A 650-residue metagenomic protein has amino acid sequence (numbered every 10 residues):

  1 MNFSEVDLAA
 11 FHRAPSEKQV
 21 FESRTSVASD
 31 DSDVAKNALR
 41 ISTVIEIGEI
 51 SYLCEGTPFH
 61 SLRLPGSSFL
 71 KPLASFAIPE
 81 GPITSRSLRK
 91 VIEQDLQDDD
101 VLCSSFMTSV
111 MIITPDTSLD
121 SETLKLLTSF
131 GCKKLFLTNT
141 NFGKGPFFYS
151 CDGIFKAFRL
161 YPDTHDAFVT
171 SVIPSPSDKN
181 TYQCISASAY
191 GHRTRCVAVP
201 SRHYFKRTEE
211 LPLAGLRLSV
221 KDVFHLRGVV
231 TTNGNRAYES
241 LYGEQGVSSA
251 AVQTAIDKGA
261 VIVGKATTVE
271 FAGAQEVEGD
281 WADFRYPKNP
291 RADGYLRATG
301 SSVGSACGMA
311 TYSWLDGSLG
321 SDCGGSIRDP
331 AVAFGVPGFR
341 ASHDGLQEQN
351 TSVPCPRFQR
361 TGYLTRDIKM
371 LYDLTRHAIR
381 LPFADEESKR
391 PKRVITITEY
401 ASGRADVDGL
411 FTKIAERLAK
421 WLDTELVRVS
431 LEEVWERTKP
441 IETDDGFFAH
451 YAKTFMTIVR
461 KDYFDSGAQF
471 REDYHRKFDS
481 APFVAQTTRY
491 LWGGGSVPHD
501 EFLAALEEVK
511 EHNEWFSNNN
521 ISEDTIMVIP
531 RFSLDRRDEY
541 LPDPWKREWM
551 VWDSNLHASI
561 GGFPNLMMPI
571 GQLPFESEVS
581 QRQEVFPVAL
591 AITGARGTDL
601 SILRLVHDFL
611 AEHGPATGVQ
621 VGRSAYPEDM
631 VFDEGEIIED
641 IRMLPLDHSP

Functional and structural regions predicted by a protein language model:
N2-P212, R380-W552, G614, V621-P650: Amidase signature
L211-F358, P530-W545: Short glycine/serine-rich loop/turn segments
D222-F224, A266, H343, D367 (+4 more regions): Short, flexible loop/turn elements at secondary-structure junctions
A250-A251, G304-S305, I414, F516 (+1 more regions): Residues within well-ordered alpha-helices
W314-G324, G561-P587, Q620: Glycine-rich phosphate/pyrophosphate-binding loops and their adjacent beta-strand/loop elements at enzyme active sites
H343-K392, E399-S402, D406-T412: A short core secondary-structure module
L534-K546, N555, I560-L566, Q572-E576 (+3 more regions): Long mid-to-C-terminal assembly/interaction modules of large eukaryotic proteins
Q581-L610, P615, V621-A625: Short, well-ordered beta-strand elements
